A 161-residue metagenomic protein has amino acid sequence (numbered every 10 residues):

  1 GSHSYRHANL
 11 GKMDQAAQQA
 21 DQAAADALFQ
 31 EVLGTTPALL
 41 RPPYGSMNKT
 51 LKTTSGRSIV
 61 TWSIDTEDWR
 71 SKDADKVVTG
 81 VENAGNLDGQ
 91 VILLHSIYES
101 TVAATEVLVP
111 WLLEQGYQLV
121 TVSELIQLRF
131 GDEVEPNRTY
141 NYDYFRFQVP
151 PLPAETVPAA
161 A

Functional and structural regions predicted by a protein language model:
G1-S4, A38-P42, S58-S63, Q90-L94 (+1 more regions): Structural recognition of the beta-strand scaffold that forms the well-ordered cores of secreted hydrolase catalytic
S4-R6, D14, Y44, S96-Y98 (+1 more regions): A mature extracytoplasmic/lumenal domain signature
A8-T35, S46-D88, T101-A104: Alpha-helical scaffold elements lining the catalytic groove of polysaccharide deacetylases
L10-G11, I92-L94, P150: A short, structure-level motif marking secondary-structure boundaries and short turns
E31-P37, G116-L119: Surface-exposed helix-capping loop/turn segments at secondary-structure junctions
P37, P42-P43, E106, P110: Proline-centered helix-kink/hinge sites
D88-H95, T101, L112: Periplasmic/luminal catalytic loop of GT-C fold multi-pass membrane glycosyltransferases that transfer sugars from
S100-A161: C-terminal domain-boundary segment and adjacent tail
